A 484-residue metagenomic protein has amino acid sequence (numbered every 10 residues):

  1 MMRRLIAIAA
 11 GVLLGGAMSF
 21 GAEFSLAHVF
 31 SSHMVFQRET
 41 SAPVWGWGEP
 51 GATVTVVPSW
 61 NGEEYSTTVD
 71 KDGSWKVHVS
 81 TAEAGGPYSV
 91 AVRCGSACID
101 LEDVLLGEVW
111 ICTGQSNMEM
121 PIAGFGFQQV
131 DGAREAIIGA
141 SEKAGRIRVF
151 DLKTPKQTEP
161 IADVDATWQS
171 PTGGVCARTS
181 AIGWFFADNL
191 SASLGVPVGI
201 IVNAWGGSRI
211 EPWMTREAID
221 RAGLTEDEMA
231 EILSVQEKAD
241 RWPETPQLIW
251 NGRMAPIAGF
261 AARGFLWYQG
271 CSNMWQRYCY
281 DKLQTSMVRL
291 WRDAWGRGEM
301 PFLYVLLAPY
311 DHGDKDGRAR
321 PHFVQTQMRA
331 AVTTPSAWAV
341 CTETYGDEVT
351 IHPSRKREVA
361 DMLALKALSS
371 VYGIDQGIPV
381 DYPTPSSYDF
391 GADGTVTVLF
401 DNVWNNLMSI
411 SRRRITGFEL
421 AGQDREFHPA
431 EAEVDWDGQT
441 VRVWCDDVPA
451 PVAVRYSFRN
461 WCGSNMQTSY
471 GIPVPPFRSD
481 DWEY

Functional and structural regions predicted by a protein language model:
M1-L5: Positively charged n-region of N-terminal signal peptides that target proteins for export
A7-A17: Bacterial N-terminal signal peptides
A22-Y484: Cell-envelope and extracellular/periplasmic
